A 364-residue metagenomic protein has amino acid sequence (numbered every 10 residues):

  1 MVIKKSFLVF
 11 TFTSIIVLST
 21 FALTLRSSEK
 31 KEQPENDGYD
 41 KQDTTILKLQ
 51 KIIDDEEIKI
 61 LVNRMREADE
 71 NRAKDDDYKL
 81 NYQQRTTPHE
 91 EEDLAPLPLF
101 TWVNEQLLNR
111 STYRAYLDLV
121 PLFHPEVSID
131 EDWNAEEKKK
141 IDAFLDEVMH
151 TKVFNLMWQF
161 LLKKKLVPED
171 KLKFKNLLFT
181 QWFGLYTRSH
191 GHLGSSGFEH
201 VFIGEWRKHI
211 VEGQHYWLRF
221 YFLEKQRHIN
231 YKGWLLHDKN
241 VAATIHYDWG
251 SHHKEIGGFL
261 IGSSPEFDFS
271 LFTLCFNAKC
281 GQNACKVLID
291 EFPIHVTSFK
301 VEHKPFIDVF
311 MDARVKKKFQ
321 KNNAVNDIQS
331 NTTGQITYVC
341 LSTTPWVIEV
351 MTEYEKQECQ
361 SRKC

Functional and structural regions predicted by a protein language model:
M1-K5: Positively charged n-region of N-terminal signal peptides that target proteins for export
S6-A22: Cleavable N-terminal signal peptides of Sec/SRP-targeted secreted and luminal proteins
F21-K30: Signal peptide processing junction and immediate N-terminal pro/mature segment of secreted/exported proteins
K30-L288: N-terminal "domain-start" segment
E266-N323: Compact beta-sheet-dominated globular domain cores
N322-G334, C340-T344: Extracellular mucin-like PTS segments
A324, I348-M351, E358-Q360: Compositionally biased low-complexity segments, especially N-terminal hydrophobic helices that form the hydrophobic
